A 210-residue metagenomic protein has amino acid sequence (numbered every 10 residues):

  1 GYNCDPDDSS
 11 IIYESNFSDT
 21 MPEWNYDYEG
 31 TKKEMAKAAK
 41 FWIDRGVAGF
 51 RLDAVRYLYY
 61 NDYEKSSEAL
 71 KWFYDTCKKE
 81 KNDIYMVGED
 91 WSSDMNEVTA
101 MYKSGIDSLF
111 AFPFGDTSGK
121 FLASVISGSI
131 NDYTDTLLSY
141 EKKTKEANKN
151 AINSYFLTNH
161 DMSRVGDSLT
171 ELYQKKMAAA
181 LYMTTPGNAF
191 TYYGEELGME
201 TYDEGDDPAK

Functional and structural regions predicted by a protein language model:
G1-R45, A69, F73-K79, D83 (+3 more regions): Substrate-binding/active-site clefts of carbohydrate-active enzymes
P22-Y28, L58-Y60, R164-Y173, A179: Active-site rim elements
T31, S66, F190: Hydrophobic (often cysteine-bearing) scaffold residues that line and stabilize catalytic clefts of nucleotide/cofactor
A48, A189: Short acidic/polar active-site loop segments enriched in Thr and Asp
R51-K149, N153, E171-L172, A180-T184 (+1 more regions): Active-site-proximal helices and loops of the catalytic beta/alpha 8
F156-L157: Ligand-binding/active-site lining segments
